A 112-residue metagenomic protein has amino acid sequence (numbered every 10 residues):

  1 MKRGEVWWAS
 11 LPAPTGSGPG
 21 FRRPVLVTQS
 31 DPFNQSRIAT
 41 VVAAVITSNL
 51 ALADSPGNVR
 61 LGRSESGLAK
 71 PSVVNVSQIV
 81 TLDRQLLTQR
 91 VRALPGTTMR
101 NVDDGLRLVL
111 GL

Functional and structural regions predicted by a protein language model:
M1-L112: Conserved functional hotspots at enzyme active or ligand-binding sites that engage polyanionic ligands
